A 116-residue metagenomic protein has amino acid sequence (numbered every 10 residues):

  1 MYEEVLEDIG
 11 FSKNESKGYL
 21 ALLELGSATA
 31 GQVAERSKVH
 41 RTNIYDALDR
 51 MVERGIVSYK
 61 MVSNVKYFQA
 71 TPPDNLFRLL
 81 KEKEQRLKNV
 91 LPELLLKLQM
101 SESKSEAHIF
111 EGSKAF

Functional and structural regions predicted by a protein language model:
E4-E15, T29, S58-K83: Short, cationic-aromatic polyanion-contact patches
E15-L22: Short alpha-helical "packing" element that flanks the helix-turn-helix/winged-helix DNA-binding module
L23-T29: Short capping segments at the starts of secondary-structure elements
Q32-S37: A short acidic, leucine-rich amphipathic alpha-helix
L48-D49: Short, hydrophobic-biased segments on the C-terminal half of alpha helices that form "recognition helices"
G55: Glycine-centered, phosphate/nucleic-acid-interacting loop/turn motifs that mediate DNA/RNA or nucleotide
N75-F116: Amphipathic alpha-helical dimerization/coiled-coil segments that flank or bridge DNA-binding/regulatory modules
